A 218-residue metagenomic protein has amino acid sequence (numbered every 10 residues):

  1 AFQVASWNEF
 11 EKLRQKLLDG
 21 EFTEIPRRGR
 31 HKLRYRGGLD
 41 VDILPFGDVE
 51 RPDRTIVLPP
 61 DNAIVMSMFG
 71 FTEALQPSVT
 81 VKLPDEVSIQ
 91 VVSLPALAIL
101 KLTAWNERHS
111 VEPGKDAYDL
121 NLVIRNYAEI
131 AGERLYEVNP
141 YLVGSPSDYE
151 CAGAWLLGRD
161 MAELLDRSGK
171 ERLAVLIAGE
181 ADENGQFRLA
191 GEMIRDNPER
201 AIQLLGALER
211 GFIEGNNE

Functional and structural regions predicted by a protein language model:
A1-E218: Compositionally biased terminal segments of proteins
